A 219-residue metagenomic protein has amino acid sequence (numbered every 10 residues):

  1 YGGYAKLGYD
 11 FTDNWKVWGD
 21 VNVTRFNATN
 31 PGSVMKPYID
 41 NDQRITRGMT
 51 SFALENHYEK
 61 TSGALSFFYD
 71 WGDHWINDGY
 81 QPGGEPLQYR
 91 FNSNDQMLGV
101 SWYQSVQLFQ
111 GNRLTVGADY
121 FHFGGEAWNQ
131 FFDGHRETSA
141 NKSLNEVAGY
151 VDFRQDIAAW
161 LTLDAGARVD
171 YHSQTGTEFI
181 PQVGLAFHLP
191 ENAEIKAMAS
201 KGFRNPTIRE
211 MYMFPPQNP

Functional and structural regions predicted by a protein language model:
G2, D10, N14-Q96, A140 (+1 more regions): Flexible loop and strand-edge segments within Gram-negative outer membrane beta-barrel domains
Y4-K6, W18-D20, S51-E55, S101-S105 (+4 more regions): Outer-membrane beta-barrel architecture
Y9, L54-Y58, Q96, Q104-L108 (+6 more regions): Residue-level signature of outer-membrane beta-barrel architecture
N14-V17, N27, Y58-A64, G111-L114 (+2 more regions): Repeated loop/turn-to-beta-strand initiation elements of outer-membrane beta-barrel proteins
G19-V23, L65-W71, V116-H122, A165-V169 (+3 more regions): Transmembrane beta-barrel strands of outer-membrane/channel proteins
R25-T29, D73-W75, G124-G125, N129 (+3 more regions): Surface-exposed extracellular loop regions of Gram-negative outer-membrane beta-barrel proteins, predominantly
Q43-T46, Y69, P82-D164: Outer-membrane beta-barrel transmembrane domain signature of Gram-negative proteins, especially the mid-to-C-terminal
V151-I157, L161-A165, V183-L185, L189 (+1 more regions): Hydrophobic packing within well-folded, soluble alpha/beta domains
